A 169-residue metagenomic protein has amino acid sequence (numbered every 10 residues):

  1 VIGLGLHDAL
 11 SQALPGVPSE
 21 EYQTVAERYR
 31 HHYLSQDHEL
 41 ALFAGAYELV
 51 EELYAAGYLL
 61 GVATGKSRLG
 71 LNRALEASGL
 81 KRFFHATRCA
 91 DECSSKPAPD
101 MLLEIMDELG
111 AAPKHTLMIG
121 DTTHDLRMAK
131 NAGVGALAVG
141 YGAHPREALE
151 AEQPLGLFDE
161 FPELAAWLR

Functional and structural regions predicted by a protein language model:
V1-E48, Y54-A56: N-terminal helical cap/lid subdomain that shapes the substrate entry/recognition surface in HAD-like hydrolases
E20, Y54, R68, N72-R169: Asp-based, Mg2+/Mn2+-dependent phosphohydrolase catalytic module
G45-L49, M101-E104: Well-ordered alpha-helical segments embedded in enzymatic catalytic cores
T64-K66: Conserved phosphate-coupling serine/threonine residues in phosphotransfer and NTP-handling enzymes
